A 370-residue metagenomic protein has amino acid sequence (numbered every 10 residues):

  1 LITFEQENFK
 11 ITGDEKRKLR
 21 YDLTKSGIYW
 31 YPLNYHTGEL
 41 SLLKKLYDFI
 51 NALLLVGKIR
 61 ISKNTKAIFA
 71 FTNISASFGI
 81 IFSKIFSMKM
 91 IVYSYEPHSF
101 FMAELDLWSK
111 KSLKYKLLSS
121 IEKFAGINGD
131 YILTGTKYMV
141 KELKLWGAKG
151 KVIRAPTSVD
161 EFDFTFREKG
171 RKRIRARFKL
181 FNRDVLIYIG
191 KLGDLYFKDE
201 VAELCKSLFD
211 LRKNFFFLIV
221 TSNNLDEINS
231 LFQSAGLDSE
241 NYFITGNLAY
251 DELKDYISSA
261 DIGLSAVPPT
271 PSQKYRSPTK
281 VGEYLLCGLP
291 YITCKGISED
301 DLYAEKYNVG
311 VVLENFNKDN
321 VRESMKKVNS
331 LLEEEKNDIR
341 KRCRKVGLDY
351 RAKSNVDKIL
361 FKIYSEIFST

Functional and structural regions predicted by a protein language model:
L1-L43, Y138-K144, N223: N-terminal strand-loop element at the rim of the active site of nucleotide-sugar-dependent glycosyltransferases
T3, Y31, K114-R167, Y188 (+1 more regions): Donor nucleotide-sugar binding/catalytic pocket of nucleotide-sugar-dependent glycosyltransferases
D14-Y21, T165-K179: A short helix/loop element that forms part of the nucleotide-sugar donor recognition site in Leloir-type
Y35-L43, K63, I91-K123, T157 (+1 more regions): Acceptor-binding helix/loop patch of EC 2.4 sugar-transfer enzymes, predominantly nucleotide-sugar-dependent
L53-K58, S77-I85, V92, H98 (+1 more regions): Membrane-proximal helix-turn-helix segments that form the acceptor-binding/catalytic region of lipid-linked
Y196-D199, A249-Y256, D261-L285, I292-L302: Nucleotide-sugar-dependent
V220-T221, E227-I262: Nucleotide-activated donor-binding/catalytic signature segment of Leloir-type glycosyltransferases, i.e., the conserved
N315-N320, E333-S365: A charged, aromatic-enriched C-terminal amphipathic alpha-helix characteristic of glycosyltransferases across folds
